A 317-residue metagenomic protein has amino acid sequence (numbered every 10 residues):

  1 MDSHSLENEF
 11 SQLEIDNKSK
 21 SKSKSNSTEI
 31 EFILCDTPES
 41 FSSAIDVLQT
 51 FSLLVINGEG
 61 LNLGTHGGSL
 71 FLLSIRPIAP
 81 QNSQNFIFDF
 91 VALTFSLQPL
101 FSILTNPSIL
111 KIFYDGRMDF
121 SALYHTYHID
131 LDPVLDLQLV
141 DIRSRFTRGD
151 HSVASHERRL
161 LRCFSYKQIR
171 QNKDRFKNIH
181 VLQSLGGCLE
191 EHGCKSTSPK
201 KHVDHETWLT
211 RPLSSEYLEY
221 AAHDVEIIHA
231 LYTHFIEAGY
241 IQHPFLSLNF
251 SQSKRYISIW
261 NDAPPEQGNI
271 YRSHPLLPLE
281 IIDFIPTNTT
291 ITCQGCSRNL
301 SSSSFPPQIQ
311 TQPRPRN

Functional and structural regions predicted by a protein language model:
M1-L54, G58, Y256-I257, A263 (+1 more regions): N-terminal accessory regions of nucleic-acid-interacting proteins
E31-A238: Conserved DEDDh/DEDDy metal-dependent 3′-5′ exonuclease domain
K201-I285: Mixed-charge, glycine-rich, non-catalytic linkers/tails in nucleic-acid processing enzymes
V225, T290-C293: Short amphipathic alpha-helical surface patches that serve as generic macromolecular interface elements
T287-T290, Q312: Processing junctions and N-termini across compartments
C293-C296, P315-N317: Short cysteine-rich clusters marking metal-coordination/redox-active sites
R298-S301: Short functional micro-motifs and their immediate structural scaffolds
F305-R316: Short linker/helix segments within small regulatory modules
